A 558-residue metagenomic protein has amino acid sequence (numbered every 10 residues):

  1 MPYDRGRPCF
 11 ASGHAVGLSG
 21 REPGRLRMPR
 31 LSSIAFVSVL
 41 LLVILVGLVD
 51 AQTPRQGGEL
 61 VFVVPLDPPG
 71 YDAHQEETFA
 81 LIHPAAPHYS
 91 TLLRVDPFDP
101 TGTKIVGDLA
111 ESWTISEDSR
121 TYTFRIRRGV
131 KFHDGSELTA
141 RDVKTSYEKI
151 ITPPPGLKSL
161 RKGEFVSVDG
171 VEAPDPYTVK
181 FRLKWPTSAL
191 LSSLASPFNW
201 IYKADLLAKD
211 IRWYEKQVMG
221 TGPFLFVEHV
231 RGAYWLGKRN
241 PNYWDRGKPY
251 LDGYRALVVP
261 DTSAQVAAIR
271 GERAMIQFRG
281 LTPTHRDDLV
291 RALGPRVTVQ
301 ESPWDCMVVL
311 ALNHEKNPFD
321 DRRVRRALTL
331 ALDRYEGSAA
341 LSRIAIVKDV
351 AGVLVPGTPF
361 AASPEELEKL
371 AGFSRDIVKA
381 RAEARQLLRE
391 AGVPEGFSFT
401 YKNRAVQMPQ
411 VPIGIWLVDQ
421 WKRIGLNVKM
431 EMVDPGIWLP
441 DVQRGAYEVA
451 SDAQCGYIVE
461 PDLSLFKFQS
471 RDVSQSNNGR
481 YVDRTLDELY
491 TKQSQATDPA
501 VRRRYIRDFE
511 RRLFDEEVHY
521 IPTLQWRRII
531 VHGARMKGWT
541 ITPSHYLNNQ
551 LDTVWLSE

Functional and structural regions predicted by a protein language model:
M1, C9, E76-E77, G294 (+5 more regions): Acidic-aromatic pocket-rim loops
S19, R30-S32, D50, R55 (+2 more regions): Surface-exposed binding/hinge segments that line and control ligand-binding clefts or catalytic entry sites
T53, R375-V378, N427-W438, L463-A534 (+1 more regions): Extracytoplasmic/peripheral linker and loop segments enriched in polar/acidic and small residues with frequent Thr/Pro
V63-E117, E148, Q217-T221: N-terminal lobe/hinge region of extracytoplasmic solute-binding protein
R94-P100, S192-P249, G253, S263 (+2 more regions): Gly/Pro-rich hinge or "lid" segments in bacterial periplasmic/extracellular proteins
G170-V171, V227-K238, R255-K316, Y335 (+2 more regions): Extracellular/periplasmic solute-recognition and catalytic clefts
H229, I530-E558: Long beta-strand-rich cores associated with HINT superfamily self-processing modules
K348-R389, Q407-Q410: Structural transition elements
